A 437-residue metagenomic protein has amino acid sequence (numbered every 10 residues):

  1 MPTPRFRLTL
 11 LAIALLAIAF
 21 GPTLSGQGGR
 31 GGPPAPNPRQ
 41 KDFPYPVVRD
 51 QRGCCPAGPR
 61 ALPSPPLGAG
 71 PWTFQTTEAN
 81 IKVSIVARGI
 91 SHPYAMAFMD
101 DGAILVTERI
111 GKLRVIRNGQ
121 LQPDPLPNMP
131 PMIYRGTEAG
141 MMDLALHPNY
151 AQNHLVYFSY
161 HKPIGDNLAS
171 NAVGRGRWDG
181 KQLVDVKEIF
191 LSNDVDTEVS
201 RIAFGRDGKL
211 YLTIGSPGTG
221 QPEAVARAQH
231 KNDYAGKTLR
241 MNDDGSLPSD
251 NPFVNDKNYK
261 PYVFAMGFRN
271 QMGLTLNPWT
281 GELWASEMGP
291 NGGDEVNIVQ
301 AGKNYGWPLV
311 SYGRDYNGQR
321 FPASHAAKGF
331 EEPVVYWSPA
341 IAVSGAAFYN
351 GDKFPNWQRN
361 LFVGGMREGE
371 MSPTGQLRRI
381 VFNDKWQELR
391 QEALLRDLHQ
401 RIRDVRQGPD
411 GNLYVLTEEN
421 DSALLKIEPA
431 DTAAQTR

Functional and structural regions predicted by a protein language model:
P2-L11: Bacterial N-terminal signal peptides that target proteins for export
L10-T23: Bacterial N-terminal signal peptides
Q27-T219, G273-L276, G281-G289, P339-D384 (+1 more regions): Acidic, Gly/Ser/Thr-rich repeat motifs that build Ca2+-stabilized beta-propeller blades
F74-K82, Q120-P125, W178-K187, G245-K260 (+4 more regions): Beta-strand initiation motifs
D124-A139, V186-V199, Y234, D243-F264 (+2 more regions): Surface-exposed loop and turn segments in beta-propeller and other repeat-based domains that flank or scaffold
N171-G180, R227-D244, I298-Q300, L377-V381: Beta-propeller blade signature
Y259-Q300: Repeat-solenoid scaffold signature
F268, W386-P409: Conserved blade-ending motifs and adjacent loop-strand segments that build the rim/top face of beta-propeller domains
